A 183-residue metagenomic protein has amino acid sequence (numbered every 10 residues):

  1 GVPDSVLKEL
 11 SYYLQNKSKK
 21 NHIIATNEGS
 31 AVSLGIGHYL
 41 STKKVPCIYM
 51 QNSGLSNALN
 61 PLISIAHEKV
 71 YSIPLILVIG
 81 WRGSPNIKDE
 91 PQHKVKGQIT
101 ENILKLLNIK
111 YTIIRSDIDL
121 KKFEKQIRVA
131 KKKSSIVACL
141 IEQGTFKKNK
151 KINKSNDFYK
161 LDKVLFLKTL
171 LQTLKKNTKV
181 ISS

Functional and structural regions predicted by a protein language model:
G1-K105, I109-I113, D117-S183: Thiamine diphosphate
